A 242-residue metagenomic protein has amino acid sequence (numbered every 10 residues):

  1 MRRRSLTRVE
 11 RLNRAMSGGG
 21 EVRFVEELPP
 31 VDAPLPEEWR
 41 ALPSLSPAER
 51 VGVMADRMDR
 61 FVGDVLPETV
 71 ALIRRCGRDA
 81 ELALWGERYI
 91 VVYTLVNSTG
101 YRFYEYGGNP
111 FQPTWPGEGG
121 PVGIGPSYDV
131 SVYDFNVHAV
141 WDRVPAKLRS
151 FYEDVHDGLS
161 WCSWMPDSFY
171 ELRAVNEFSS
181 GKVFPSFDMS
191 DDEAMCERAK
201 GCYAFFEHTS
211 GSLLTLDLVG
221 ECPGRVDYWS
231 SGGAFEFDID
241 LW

Functional and structural regions predicted by a protein language model:
R2-S212: A surface-exposed partner-binding patch
M195-A199, F206-W242: A recognition module on extended beta-rich or small alphabeta surfaces enriched in W/G with H and D/E
